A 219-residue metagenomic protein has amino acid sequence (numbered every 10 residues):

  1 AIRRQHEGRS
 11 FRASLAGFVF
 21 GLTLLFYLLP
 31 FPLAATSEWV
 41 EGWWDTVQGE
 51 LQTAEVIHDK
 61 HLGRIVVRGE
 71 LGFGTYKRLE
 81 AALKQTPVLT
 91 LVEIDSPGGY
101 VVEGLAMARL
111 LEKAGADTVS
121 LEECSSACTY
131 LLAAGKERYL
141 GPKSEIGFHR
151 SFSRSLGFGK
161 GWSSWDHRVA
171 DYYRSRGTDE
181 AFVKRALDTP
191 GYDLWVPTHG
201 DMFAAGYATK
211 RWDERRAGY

Functional and structural regions predicted by a protein language model:
A1-H6: Membrane-cytosol interface at the C-terminal ends of transmembrane alpha helices in small multi-pass membrane proteins
R9-E38: Internal/C-terminal transmembrane anchor helices
T46, E50-L79: STAS-typified acidic loop motif
Y76-E80, G104-A108, E112, T129 (+5 more regions): Extracytoplasmic/secreted envelope proteins and their assembly/folding machinery, especially bacterial periplasmic
P87-E103, D117-C124: Short, glycine-/small-residue-enriched flexible loop/hinge segments at domain edges that mediate gating
V92, L132, M202: Terminal peptide-recognition signature
L110, R150, R154-Y219: Charged, glycine-interspersed solvent-exposed loop segments at helix/strand-loop junctions that cap or gate access
A116-F152: Glycine-rich beta-to-alpha active-site loop
